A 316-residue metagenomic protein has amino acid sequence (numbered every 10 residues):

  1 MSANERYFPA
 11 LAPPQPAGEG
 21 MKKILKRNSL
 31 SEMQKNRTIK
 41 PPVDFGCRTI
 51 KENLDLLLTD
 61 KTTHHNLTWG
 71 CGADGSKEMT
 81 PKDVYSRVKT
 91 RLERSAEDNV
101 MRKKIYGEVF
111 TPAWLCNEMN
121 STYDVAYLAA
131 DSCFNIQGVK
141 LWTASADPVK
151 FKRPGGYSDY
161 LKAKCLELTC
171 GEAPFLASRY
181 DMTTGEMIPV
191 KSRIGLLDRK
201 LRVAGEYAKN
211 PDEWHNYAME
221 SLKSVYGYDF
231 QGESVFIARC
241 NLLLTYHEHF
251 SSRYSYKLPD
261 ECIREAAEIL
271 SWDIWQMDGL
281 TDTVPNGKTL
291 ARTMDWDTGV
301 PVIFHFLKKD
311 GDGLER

Functional and structural regions predicted by a protein language model:
S2-R316: SAM-dependent methyltransferase catalytic region
